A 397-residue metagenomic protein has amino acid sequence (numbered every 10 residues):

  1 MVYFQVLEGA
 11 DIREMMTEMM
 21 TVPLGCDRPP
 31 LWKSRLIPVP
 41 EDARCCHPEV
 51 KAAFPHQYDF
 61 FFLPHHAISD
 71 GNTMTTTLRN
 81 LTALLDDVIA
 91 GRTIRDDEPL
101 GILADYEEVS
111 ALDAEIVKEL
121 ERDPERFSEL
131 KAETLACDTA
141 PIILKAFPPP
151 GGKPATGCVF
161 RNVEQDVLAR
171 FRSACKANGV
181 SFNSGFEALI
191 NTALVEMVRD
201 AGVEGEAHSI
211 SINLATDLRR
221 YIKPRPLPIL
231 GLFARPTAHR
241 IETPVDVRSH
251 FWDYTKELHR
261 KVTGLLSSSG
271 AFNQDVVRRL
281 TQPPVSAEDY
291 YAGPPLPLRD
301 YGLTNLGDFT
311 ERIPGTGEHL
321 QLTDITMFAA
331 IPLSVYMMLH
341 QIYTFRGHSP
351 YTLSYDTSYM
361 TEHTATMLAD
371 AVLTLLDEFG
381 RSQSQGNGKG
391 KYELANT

Functional and structural regions predicted by a protein language model:
M1-K33, I68, E196-T397: Acyl-thioester-dependent acyl-group transfer interface
M1-N72, T76-R79, A83-D87: Acyl-thioester-dependent condensation/acyltransferase catalytic cores
P23-P48, I94-D96, I116-N162, N183 (+1 more regions): Flexible, Gly/Pro-enriched loop and linker segments at secondary-structure and domain junctions
R28-F61, A146-R219, H348-T352: Gly/Ser/Thr-rich phosphate-binding loops and adjoining beta-strand/alpha-helix segments that form adenosine-phosphate
P55, I68-S173, S209, L375 (+1 more regions): Non-catalytic, low-complexity flexible loops and terminal extensions
S69, T82-A90, K176, I190-R199 (+1 more regions): Hydrophobic/aromatic-lined pockets within catalytic cores
N72-T75, V180-S184, H363: Short, solvent-exposed positions on alpha-helices
